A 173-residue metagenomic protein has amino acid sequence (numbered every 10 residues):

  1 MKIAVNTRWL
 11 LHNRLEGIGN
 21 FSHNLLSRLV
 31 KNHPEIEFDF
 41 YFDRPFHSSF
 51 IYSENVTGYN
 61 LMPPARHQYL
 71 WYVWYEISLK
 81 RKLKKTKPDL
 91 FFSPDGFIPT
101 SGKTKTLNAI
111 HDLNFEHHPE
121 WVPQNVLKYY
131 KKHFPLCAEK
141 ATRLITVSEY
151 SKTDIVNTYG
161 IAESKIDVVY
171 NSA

Functional and structural regions predicted by a protein language model:
M1-A173: Carbohydrate transferase catalytic cores enriched for Leloir-type hexosyltransferases
